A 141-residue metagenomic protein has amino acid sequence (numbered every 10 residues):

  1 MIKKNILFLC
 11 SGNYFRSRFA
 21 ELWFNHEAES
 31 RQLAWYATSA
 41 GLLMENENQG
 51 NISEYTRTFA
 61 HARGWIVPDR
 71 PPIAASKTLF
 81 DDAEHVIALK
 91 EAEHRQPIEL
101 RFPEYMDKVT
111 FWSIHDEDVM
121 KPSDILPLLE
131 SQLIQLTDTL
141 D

Functional and structural regions predicted by a protein language model:
M1-K3, D81-D82, Y105: Residue-level preference for short coil/turn positions at secondary-structure junctions
M1-K77: Conserved active-site segments centered on acidic
K3-K4, K77, K90, K108 (+1 more regions): Context-gated lysine
E47-Q49, L79-E84, K121-P122: Short, solvent-exposed polar/charged micro-motifs at secondary-structure junctions
N51-T56, I87-A92, V109: Short, charged low-complexity intrinsically disordered segments located at boundaries of structured domains
R70-L100: Mid-chain, well-packed structural core segment of small domains
H85, E93-D141: Phosphate-binding/catalytic loops
